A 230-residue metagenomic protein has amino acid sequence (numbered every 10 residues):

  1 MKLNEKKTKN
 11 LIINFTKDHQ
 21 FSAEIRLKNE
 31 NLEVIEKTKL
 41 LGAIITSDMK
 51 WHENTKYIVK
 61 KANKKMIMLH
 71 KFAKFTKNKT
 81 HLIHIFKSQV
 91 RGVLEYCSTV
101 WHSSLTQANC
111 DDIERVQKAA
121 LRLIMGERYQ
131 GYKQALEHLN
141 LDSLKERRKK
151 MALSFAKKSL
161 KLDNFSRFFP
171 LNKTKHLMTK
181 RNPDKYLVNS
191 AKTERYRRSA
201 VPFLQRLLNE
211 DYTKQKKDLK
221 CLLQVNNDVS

Functional and structural regions predicted by a protein language model:
M1-N4, K9-L11, N109-H176: Short, charged alpha-helical motifs in flexible N/C-terminal segments and linkers
K2-E36: Short, conserved micro-motifs composed of acidic
K6, G92-A108, K192-S230: Charged boundary/loop elements
N10, I45, A200-V201: Bulky hydrophobic/aromatic "packing anchor" residues in well-ordered structure
E30-V100: Basic, alpha-helical interaction scaffolds
K71-H84, W101-A108, Y132-S143: Acidic, serine/threonine- and proline-rich low-complexity regulatory regions
Q89-L105, R128, K150-N164, R206-L208: Extended, well-ordered alpha-helical segments in internal regulatory regions
S166-R195: Amphipathic alpha-helical
